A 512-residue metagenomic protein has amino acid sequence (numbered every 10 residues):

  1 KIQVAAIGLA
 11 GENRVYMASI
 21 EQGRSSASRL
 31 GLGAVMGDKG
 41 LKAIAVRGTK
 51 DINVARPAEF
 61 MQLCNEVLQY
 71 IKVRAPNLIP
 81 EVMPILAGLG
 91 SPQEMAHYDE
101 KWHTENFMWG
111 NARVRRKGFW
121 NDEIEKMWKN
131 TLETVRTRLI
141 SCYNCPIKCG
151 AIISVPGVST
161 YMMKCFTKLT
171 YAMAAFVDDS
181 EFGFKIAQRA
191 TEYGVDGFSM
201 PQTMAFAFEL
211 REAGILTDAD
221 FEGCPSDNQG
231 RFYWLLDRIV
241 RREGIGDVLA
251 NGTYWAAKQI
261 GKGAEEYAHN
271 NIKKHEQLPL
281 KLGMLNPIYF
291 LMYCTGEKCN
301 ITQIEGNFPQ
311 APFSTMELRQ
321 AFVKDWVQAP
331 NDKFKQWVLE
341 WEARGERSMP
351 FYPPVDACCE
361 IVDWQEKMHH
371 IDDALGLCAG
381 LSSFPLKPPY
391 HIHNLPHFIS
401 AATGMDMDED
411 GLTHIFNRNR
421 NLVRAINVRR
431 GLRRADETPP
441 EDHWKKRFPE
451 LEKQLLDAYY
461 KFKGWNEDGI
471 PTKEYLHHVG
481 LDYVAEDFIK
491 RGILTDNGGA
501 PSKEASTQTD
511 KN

Functional and structural regions predicted by a protein language model:
I2-N512: Extended C-terminal regions of large enzymes
